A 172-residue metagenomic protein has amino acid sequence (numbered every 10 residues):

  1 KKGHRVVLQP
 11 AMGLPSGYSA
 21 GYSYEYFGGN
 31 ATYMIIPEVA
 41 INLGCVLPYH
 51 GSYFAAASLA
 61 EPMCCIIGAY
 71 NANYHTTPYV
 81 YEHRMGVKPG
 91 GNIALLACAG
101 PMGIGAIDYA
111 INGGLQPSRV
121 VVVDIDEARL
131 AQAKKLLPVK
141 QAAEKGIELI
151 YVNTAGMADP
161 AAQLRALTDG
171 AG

Functional and structural regions predicted by a protein language model:
K1: Short, structured beta-strand/loop micro-motifs enriched in basic residues and often containing a Trp
H4-V6: Structural motif
L8-A11, D159-A161: Non-catalytic alpha-helical coupling and interface elements of nucleotide-dependent molecular machines and regulators
Q9-G90: NAD(P)H dinucleotide-binding glycine-rich loop of Rossmann-like/cofactor-binding domains, especially the beta1-alpha1
P62, A97-P101: Glycine-rich Rossmann-fold phosphate-binding loop(s) that bind the pyrophosphate of adenine dinucleotide cofactors
I67, I104-D108: Short, hydrophobic alpha-helix immediately C-terminal to the catalytic nucleophile
G90-G91, L96, I107-G172: Adenosine-nucleotide cofactor-binding segment
P101-M102, R129: Hydrophobic/small residue at the entry helix of a nucleotide-binding pocket
